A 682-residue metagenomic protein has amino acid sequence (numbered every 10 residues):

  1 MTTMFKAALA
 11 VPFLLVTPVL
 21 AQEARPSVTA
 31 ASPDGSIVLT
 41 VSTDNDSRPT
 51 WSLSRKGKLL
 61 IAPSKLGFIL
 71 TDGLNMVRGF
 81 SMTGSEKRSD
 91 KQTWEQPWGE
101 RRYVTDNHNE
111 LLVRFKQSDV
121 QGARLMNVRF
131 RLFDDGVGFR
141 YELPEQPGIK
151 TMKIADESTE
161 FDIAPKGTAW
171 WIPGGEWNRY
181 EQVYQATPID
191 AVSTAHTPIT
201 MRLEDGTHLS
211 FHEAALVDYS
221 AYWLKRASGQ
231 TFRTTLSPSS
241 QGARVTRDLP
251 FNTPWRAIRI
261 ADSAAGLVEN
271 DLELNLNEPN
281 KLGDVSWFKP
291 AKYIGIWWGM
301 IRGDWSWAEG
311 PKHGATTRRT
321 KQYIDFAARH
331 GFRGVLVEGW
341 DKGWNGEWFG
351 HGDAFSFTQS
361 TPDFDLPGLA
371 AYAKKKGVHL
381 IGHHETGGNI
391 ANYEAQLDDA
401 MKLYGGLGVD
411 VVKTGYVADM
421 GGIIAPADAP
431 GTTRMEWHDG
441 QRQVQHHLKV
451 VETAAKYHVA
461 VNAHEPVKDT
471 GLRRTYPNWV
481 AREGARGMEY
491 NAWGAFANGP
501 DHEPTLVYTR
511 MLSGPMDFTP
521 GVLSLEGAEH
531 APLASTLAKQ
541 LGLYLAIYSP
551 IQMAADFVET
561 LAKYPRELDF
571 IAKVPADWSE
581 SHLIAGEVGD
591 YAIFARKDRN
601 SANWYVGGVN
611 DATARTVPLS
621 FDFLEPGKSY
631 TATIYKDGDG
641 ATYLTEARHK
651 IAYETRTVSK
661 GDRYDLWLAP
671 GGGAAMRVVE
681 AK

Functional and structural regions predicted by a protein language model:
K6-T17: Bacterial N-terminal signal peptides
E23-L282: N-terminal accessory beta-strand-rich subdomains and adjacent acidic, glycine-rich linkers that precede catalytic cores
R88-D90, R102, I172-R179, Y184-Q185 (+1 more regions): Solvent-exposed beta-strand/loop surfaces of large extracellular or lumenal domains
D248-H330, G334: An acidic-aromatic substrate-binding cleft motif
G339-L525: Aromatic- and carboxylate-enriched substrate-binding clefts and catalytic-loop regions of carbohydrate-active enzymes
A538-A585: Catalytic cores of secreted or luminal carbohydrate-active enzymes
E587-T631, A674-A675: Carbohydrate-binding surface patches
E654-K682: C-terminal beta-strand-rich structural cap/linker in extracellular carbohydrate-active enzymes
